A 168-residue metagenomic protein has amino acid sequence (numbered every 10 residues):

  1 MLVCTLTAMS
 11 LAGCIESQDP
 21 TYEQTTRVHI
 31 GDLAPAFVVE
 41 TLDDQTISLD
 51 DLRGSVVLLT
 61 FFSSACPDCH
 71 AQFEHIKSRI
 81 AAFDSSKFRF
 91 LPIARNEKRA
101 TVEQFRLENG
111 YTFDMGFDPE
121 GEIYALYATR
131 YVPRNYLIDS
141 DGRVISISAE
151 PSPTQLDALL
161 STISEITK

Functional and structural regions predicted by a protein language model:
M1-A36, D157-S161, K168: N-terminal targeting signals for export/organelle localization
A36-V57: A short beta-strand-turn-helix
R53, F61-S78: Conserved redox-active cysteine motifs that mediate thiol-disulfide chemistry, especially di-cysteine Cys-X(1-2)-Cys
R53-S55, S85, T112, T129: Active-site acidic short loop of glycosyltransferases
L58-L59, F90: Hydrophobic beta-strand anchors of alpha/beta hydrolase catalytic cores
H70-N109, P119-L126: Structural microenvironment flanking redox-active thiols in thiol-disulfide oxidoreductases
Q104-T112, P119-S164: Thiol/disulfide oxidoreductase modules built on the thioredoxin-like
